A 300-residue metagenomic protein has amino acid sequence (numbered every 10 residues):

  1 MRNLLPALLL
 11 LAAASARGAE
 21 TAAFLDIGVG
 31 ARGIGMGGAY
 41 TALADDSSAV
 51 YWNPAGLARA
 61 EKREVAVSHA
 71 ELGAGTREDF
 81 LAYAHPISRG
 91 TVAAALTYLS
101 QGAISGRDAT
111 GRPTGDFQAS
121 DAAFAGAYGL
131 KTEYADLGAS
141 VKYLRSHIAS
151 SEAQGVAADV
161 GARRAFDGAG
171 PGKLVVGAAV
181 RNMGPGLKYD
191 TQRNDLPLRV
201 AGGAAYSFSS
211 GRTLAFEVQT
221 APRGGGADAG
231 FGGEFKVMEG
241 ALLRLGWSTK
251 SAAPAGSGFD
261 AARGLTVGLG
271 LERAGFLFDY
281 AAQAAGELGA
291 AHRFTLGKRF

Functional and structural regions predicted by a protein language model:
M1-L4: Positively charged n-region of N-terminal signal peptides that target proteins for export
P6-L8, F24: Short helix-onset patch at the extreme N-terminus, typifying the N->h transition of secretory signal peptides
L8-G18: Hydrophobic h-region of N-terminal signal peptides that target proteins for export in Gram-negative bacteria
G18-G37, T41, K62, A70 (+1 more regions): Outer-membrane beta-barrel porins/channels
R32-A58: Single transmembrane alpha-helix segments in multi-pass membrane proteins
